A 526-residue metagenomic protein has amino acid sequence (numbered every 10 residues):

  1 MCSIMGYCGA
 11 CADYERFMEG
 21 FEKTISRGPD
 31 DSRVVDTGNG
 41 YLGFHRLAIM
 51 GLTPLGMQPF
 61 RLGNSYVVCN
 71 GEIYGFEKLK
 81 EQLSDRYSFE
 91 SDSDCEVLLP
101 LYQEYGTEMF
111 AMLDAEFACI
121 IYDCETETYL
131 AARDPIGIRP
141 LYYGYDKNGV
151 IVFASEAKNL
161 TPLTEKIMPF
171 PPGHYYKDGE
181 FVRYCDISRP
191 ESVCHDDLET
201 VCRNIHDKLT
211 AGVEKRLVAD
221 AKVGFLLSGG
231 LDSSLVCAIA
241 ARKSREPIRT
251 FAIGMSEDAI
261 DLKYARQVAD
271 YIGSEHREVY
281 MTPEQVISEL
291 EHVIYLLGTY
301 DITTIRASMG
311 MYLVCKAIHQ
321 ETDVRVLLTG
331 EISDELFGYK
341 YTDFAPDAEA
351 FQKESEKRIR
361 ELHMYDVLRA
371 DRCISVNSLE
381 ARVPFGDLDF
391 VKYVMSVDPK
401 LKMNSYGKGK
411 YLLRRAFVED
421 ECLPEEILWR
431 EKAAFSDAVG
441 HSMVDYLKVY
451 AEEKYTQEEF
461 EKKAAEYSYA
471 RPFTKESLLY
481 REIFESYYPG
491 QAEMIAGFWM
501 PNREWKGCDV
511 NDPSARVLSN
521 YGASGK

Functional and structural regions predicted by a protein language model:
M1-V68, E72, L101-D196, D207-E214 (+4 more regions): N-terminal glutamine amidotransferase
C8-R16, D85, E104, C124-L130 (+5 more regions): ATP-dependent adenylate-handling active sites, centered on carboxylate activation for C-N bond formation
F44, S91, R183-D186, A252 (+1 more regions): Structural signal for conserved beta-strand scaffold positions within catalytic alpha/beta enzyme cores
L79-S84: Short active-site loop/helix that positions an aromatic residue
R86-D92: Short, flexible active-site-proximal loops enriched in glycine and acidic residues
L98: Acidic-aromatic/histidine active-site loop/patch
K166-P169, L423-E431: A short alpha-helix-loop-beta-strand transition element characteristic of N-terminal alpha/beta dinucleotide-binding
G179-R183, E421-I427: Proline-centered turn/helix-capping motifs that create local helix->coil transitions or kinks
